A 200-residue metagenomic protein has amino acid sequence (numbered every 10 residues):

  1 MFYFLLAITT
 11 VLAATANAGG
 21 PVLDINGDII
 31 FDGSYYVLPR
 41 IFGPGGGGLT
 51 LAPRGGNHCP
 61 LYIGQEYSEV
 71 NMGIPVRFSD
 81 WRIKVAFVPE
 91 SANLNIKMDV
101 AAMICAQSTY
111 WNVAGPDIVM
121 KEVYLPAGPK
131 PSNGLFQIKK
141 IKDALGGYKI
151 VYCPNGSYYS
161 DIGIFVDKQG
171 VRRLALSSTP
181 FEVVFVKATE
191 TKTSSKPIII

Functional and structural regions predicted by a protein language model:
F2-Y3, A7, L12-N57, S91-M103 (+1 more regions): Extracellular glycan/ECM-engagement signal in secreted proteins
C59-S108: Structured domain cores in non-transmembrane regions
